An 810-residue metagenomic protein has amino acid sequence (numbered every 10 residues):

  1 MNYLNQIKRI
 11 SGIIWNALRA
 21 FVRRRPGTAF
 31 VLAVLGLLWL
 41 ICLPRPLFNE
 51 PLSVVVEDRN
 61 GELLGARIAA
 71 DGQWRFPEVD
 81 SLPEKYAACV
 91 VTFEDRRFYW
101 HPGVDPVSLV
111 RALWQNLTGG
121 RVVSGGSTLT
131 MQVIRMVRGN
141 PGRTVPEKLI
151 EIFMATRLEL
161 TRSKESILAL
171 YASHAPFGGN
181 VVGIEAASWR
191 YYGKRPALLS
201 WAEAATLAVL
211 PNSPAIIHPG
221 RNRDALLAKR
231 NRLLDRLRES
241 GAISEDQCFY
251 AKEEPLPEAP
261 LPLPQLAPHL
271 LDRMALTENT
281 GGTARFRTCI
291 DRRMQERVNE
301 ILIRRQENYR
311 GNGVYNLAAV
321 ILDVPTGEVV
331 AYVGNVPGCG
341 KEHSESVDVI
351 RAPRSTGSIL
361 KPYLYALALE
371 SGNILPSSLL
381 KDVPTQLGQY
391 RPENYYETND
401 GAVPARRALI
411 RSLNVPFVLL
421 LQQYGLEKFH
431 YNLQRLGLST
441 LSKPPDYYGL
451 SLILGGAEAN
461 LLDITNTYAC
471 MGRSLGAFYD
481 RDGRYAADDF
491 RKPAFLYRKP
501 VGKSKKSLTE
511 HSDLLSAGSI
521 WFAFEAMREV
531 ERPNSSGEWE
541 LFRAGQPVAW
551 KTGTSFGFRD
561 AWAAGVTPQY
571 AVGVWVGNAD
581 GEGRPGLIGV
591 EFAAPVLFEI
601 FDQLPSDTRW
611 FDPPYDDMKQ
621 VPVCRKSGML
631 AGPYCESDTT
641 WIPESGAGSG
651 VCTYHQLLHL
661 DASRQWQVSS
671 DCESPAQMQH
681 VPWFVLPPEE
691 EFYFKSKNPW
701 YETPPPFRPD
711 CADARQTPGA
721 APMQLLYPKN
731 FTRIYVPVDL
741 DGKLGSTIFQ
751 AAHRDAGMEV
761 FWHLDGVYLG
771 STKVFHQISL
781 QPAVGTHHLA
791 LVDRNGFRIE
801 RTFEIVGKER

Functional and structural regions predicted by a protein language model:
N2-G311, V324, E328-V330, V383 (+2 more regions): Juxtamembrane regions of bacterial inner-membrane/periplasmic proteins, predominantly the peptidoglycan biogenesis
P26, I243, P384, V501-T509 (+1 more regions): Soluble, non-transmembrane domains of envelope/secretory-pathway proteins that act on or interact with carbohydrate
N49-P51, G313-N316, D755-A756: Short, small/polar residue-rich loop motifs at catalytic or cofactor-binding pockets
G61, V90, V133, I167 (+15 more regions): Residue-level preference for non-acidic, small/hydrophobic
E62-R75, A186, A215-P219, C248 (+8 more regions): Short pre-catalytic segments that frame enzyme active sites
T118-R143, A197, P260-L276, I374-F429 (+2 more regions): Conserved catalytic neighborhood of penicillin-recognizing serine enzymes
R135, G139, S173-N180, A197 (+13 more regions): Glycine-rich, acidic and aromatic/proline-enriched surface loops and short helix-turn segments that act as binding
T288-Y309, A319-D323, Y332-N335, G340-A352 (+1 more regions): A penicillin-recognizing enzyme superfamily signal
